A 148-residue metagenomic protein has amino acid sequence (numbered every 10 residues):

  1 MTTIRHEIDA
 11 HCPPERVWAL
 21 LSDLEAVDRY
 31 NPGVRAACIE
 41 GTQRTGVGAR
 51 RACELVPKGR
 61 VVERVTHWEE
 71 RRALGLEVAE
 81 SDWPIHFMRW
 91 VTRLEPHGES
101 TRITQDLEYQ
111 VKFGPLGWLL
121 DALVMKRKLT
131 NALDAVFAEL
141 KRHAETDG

Functional and structural regions predicted by a protein language model:
M1-E40, E139, G148: Hydrophobic ligand-binding cavity/cleft-lining segments
T3-R5, G59-E63, H86-W90: Short, surface-exposed coil-to-beta transition loops
R29, V61-E63, G75, H86 (+1 more regions): Short acidic, gly/pro-rich beta-turn/loop elements at beta-sheet edges and active-site/ligand-binding grooves
C38-W83, E95-H97, R102, A135-G148: Glycine-rich portal/gate segments that line the openings of hydrophobic small-molecule binding cavities
E80-D134: Beta-strand/loop substructures that line and gate deep hydrophobic ligand-binding cavities in soluble
